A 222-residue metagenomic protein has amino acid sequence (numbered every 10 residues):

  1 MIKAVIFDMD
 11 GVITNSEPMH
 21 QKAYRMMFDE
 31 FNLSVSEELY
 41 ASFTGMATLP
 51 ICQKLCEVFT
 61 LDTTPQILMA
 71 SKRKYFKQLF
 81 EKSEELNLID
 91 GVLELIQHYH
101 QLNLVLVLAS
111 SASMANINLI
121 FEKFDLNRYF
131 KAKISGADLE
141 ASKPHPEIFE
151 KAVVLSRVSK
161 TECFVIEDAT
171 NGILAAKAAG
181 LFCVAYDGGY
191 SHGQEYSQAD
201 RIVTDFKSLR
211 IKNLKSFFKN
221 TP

Functional and structural regions predicted by a protein language model:
M1-A41: Active-site neighborhood of HAD-like aspartate-dependent phosphohydrolases
M1-K3, Q97, S113-P222: Asp-based, Mg2+/Mn2+-dependent phosphohydrolase catalytic module
V12, S110-A112: Conserved phosphate-coupling serine/threonine residues in phosphotransfer and NTP-handling enzymes
M19, M46-A47, N87-G91, A112 (+2 more regions): Short beta->alpha linker loops
M27-F59, P65: Alpha-helical substrate-recognition element adjacent to the catalytic core
D29, H100, K177: Anion (oxyanion) recognition and catalysis
C56-L93, L102: Metal-dependent phosphoesterase signature
